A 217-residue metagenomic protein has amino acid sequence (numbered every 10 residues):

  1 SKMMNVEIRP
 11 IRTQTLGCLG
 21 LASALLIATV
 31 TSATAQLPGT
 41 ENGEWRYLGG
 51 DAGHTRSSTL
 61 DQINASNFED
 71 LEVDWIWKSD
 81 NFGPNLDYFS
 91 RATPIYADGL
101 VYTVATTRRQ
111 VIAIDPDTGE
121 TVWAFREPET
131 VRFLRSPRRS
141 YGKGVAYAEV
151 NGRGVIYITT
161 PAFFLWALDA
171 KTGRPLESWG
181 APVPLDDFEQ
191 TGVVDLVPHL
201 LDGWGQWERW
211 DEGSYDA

Functional and structural regions predicted by a protein language model:
S1-L16: N-terminal secretory signal peptides that target proteins for export/translocation
R9-R12, A28, N64: Residues marking helix boundaries in flexible regions
G17-S32: Bacterial N-terminal signal peptides
Q36-N85, E120-L134, R174-G213: Aromatic (tryptophan-biased) beta-strands that constitute blades/sheets of beta-rich domains
W45-G49, D87-Q110, S136-L165, D202 (+1 more regions): Repeat-blade elements of multi-bladed beta-propeller folds
I63-S66, I114, L168: Hydrophobic/aromatic beta-strand positions that recur at structurally equivalent sites within the blades
A113-I114, E120-T121, E149: Aromatic-anchored glycine-rich loop motif in surface-exposed flexible loops
D115-T118, A170-T172: Short loop/turn segments that connect beta-strands within beta-propeller blades
